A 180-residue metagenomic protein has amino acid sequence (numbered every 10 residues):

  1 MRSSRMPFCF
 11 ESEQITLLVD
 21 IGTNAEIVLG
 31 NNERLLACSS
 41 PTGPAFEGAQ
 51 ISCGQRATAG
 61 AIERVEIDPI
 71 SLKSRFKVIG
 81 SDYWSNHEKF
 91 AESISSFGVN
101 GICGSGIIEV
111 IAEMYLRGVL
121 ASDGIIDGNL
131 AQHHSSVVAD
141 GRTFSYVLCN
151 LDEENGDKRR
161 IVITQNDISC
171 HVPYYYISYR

Functional and structural regions predicted by a protein language model:
M1-D20, E26-R180: Helical "lid/coupling" subdomains associated with nucleotide-phosphate turnover
